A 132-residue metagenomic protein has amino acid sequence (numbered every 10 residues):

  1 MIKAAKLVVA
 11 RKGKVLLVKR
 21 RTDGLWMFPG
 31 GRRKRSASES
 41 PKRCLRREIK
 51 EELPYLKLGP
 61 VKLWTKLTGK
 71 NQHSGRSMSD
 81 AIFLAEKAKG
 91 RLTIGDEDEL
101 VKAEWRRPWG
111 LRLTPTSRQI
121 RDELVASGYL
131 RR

Functional and structural regions predicted by a protein language model:
M1, R35-E39, T114: Short, solvent-exposed loop/helix junctions and linker helices that flank or host conserved functional motifs
M1-V15, K34: Conserved N-terminal beta-strand and adjoining loop/helix that marks the start of the Nudix/MutT-like hydrolase domain
K3-A4, L67-L92, E104-W105, A126: Active-site-adjacent beta-strand/loop module that shapes the phosphate/pyrophosphate-binding cleft
V9-K12, R20, A85-K87: Active-site beta-strand termini and strand-to-loop segments that position acidic
K14-E52: Conserved Nudix-box catalytic region and its N-terminal flanking loop in Nudix hydrolases and closely related
R33-R35, T68-K70, G110-L111: Short histidine/acidic/glycine/proline-rich micro-motifs that form metal- and phosphate-coordinating active-site loops
Y55-K66: A short coil-to-beta-strand element that immediately follows conserved catalytic motifs
I82-L84, T93-G128: NUDIX/MutT-family hydrolases
